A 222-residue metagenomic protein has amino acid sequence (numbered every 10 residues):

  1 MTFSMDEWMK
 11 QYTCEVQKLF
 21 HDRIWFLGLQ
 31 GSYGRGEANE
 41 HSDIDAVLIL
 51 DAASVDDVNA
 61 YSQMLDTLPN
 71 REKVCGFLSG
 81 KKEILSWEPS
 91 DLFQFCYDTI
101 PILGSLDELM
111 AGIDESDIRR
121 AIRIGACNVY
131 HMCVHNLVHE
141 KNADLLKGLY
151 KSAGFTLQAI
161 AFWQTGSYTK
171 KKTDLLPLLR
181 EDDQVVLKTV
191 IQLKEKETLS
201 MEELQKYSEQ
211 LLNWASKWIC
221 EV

Functional and structural regions predicted by a protein language model:
M1-K18, D22, G34-E40, D51-V222: Catalytic core of pol beta-like nucleotidyltransferases
D22-Q30: Short, glycine- and small/hydrophobic-rich beta-strand elements in well-ordered beta-sheets
D43-D45: N-terminal loops that bind phosphate or other acidic moieties and the adjacent beta-alpha structural core
V47-I49: Short glycine-rich or small-residue beta-strand-to-loop segments that form or flank ligand, phosphate, metal/Fe-S
